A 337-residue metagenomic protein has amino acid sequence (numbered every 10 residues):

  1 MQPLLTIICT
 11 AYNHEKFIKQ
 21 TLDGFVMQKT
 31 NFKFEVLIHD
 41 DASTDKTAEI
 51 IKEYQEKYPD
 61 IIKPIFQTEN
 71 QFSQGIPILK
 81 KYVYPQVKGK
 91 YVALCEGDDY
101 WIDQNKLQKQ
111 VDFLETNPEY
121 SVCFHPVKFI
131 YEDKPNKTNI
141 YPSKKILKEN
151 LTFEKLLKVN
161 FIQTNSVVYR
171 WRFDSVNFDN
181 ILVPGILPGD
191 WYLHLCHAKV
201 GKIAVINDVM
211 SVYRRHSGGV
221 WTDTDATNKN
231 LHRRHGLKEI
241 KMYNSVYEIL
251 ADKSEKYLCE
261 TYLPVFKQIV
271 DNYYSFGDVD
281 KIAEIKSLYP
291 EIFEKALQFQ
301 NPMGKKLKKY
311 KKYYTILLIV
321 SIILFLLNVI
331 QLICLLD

Functional and structural regions predicted by a protein language model:
P3-T6, E35, Y192: Cell-envelope/extracellular polymer assembly enzymes that use nucleotide-activated donors
N13, F25, D41-A42: Conserved short acidic donor-positioning loop in nucleotide-sugar-dependent glycosyltransferases
D23-K33: Short, acidic, metal-binding catalytic loop of nucleotide-sugar glycosyltransferases
D40-E49, E69, E96: A conserved acidic beta->alpha catalytic loop
I62, T68-P85, K106-F113, N117-D179: Flexible acidic/His/Gly-enriched loops in nucleotide-sugar-dependent glycosyltransferase catalytic domains
P85, H125, S143-T227, L231-R234: Conserved nucleotide-sugar donor-binding catalytic segment
V92: Short aromatic/hydrophobic "clamp" motif used to bind/position activated sugar donors
I186, S211-S217, D223-S254, D280-Y289: Catalytic core of nucleotide-sugar-dependent glycosyltransferases
